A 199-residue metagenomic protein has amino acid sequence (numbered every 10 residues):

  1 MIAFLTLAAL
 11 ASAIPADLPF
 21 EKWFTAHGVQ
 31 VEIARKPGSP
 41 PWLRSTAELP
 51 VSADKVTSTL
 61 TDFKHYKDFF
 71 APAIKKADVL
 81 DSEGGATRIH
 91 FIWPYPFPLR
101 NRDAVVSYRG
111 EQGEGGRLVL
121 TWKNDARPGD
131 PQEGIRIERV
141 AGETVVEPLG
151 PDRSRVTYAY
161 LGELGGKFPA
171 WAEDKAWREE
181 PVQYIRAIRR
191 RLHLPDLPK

Functional and structural regions predicted by a protein language model:
I2-S12: Sec-dependent N-terminal signal peptides
A13-K199: Eukaryotic helix-grip
